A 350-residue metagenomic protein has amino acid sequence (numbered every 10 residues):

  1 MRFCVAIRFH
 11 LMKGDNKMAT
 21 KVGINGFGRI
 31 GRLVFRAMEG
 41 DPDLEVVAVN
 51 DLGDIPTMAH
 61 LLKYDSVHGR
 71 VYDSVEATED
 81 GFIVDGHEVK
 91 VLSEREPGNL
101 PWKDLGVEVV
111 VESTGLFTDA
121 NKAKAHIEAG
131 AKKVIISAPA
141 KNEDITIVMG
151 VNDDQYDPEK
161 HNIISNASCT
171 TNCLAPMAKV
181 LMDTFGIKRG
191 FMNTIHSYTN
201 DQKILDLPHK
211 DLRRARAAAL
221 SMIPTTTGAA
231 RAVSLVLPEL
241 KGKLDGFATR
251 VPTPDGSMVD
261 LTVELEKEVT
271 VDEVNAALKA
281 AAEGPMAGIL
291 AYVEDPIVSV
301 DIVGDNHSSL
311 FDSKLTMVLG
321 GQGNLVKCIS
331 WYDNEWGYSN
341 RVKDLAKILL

Functional and structural regions predicted by a protein language model:
M1-K17: Short, Lys/Arg-enriched N-terminal segments with co-localized hydrophobic residues within the first ~10-30 amino acids
K13-A215, G320-G321, D344-L345: N-terminal Rossmann-like NAD(P) cofactor-binding subdomain of oxidoreductases, focused on the glycine-rich
F27, G31, D119, A167-T170 (+9 more regions): Generic structural signal for well-ordered, non-membrane alpha-helical segments in soluble metabolic enzymes
E39-D43, K179-I187, S197-N200, T227 (+5 more regions): Generic secondary-structure signature for well-ordered alpha-helical cores
V49, S66-V67, D80, H87 (+13 more regions): Short capping/connector residues at structural and topological boundaries
F82, I147-M149, I163, L205 (+5 more regions): Short clusters of hydrophobic/aromatic residues that line enzyme substrate/ligand-binding pockets
D183, I187-P254: Acidic, glycine-rich segments within the central catalytic cores of soluble metabolic enzymes that bind/position
G246, M258, T262-L350: C-terminal active-site/capping subdomain that shapes the small-molecule cofactor and substrate pocket of enzyme
